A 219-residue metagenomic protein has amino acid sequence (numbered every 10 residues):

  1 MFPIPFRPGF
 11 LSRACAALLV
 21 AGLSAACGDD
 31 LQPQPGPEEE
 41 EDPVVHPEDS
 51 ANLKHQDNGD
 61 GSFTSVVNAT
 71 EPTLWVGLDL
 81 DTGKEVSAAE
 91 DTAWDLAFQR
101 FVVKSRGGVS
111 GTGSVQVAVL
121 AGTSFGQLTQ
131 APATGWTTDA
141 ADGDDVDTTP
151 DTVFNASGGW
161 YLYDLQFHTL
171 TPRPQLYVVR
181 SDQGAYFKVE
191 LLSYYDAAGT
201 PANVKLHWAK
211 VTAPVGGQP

Functional and structural regions predicted by a protein language model:
F2-C15: Bacterial N-terminal signal peptides that target proteins for export
A17-V20: Sec-dependent N-terminal signal peptides
L23-A26: C-terminal motif of bacterial Sec signal peptides marking the signal peptidase cleavage site
G28-P219: Surface-exposed, beta-sheet-biased, low-hydrophobicity segments with strongly acidic/polar composition
